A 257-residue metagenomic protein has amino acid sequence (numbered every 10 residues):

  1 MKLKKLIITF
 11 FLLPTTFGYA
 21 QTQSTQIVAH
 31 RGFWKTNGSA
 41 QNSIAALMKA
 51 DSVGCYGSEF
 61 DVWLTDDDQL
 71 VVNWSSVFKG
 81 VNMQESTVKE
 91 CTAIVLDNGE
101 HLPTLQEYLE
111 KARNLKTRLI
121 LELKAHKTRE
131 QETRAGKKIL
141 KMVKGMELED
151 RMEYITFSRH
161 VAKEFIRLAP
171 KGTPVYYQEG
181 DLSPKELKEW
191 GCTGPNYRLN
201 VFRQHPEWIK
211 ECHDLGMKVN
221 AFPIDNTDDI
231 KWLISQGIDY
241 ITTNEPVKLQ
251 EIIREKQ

Functional and structural regions predicted by a protein language model:
M1-S24: Bacterial Sec-dependent N-terminal signal peptides
Y19-Q257: Phosphate-group recognition and catalysis centered on beta-loop-alpha active-site segments
